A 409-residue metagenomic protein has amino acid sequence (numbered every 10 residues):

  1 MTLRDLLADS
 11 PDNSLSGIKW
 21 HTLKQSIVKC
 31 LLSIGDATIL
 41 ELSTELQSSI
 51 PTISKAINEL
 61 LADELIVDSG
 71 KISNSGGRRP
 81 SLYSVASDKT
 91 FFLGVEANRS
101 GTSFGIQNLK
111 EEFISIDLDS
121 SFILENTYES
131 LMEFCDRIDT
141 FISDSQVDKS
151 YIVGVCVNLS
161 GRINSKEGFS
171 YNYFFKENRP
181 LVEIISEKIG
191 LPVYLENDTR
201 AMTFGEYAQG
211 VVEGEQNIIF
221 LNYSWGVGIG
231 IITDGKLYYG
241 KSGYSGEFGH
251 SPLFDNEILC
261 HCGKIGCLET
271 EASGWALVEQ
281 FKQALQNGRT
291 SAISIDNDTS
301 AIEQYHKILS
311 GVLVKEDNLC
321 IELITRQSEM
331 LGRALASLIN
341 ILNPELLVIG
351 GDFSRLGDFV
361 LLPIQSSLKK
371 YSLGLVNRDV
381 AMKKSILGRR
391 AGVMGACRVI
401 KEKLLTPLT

Functional and structural regions predicted by a protein language model:
M1-S69, S75-R78, L82-L118, I123-D148 (+1 more regions): ATP-binding/phosphotransfer module of carbohydrate and carboxylate kinases, centering on a glycine-rich
L3-L7, D12, I116-L118, N126-S130 (+1 more regions): Glycine/GP-enriched mid-protein hinge/lid loop-to-helix segment characteristic of carbohydrate kinases
D88, L109-K110, K166, T233-D234 (+1 more regions): Short, ordered coil/turn segments that flank beta-strands lining enzyme active or ligand-binding pockets
F92-E96, I152-C156, I218-N222, G228-G230: Short glycine-aspartate micro-motif
F113, I163, S170, L237-Y238: Hydrophobic "anchor" residues
S120-N217, F359-K369: Glycine-rich phosphate-binding loop and adjoining helix at the ATP-binding site of ATP-dependent phosphoryl-transfer
S160-I163, S224-G226, F353: Short glycine-rich anion-binding loops that position phosphate/pyrophosphate groups of nucleotides and phosphorylated
